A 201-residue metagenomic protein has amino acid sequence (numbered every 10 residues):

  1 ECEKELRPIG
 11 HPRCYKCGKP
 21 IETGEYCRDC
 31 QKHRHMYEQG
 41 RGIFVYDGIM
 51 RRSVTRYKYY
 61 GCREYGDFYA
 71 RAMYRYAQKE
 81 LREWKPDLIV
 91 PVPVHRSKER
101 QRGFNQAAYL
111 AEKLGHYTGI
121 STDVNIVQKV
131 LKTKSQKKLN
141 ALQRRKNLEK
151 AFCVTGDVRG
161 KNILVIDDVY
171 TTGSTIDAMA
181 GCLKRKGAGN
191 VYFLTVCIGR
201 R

Functional and structural regions predicted by a protein language model:
E1-D167, T171-R201: Glycine-rich phosphate/pyrophosphate-handling loop used in enzymes and phosphotransfer proteins
